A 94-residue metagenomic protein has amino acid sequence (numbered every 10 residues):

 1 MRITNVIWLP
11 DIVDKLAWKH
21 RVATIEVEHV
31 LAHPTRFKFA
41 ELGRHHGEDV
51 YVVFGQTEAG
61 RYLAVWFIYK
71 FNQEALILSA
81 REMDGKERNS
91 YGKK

Functional and structural regions predicted by a protein language model:
M1-K94: Ribonuclease/tRNase effector modules and their secretory precursors
